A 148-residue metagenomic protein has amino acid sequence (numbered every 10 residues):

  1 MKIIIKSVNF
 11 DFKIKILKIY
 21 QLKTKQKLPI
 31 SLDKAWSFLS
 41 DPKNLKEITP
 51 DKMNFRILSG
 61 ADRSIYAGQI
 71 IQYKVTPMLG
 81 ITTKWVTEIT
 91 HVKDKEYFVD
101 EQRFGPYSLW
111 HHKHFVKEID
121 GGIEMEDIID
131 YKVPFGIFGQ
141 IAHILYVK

Functional and structural regions predicted by a protein language model:
I5, N9-Y66: Hydrophobic ligand-binding cavity/cleft-lining segments
Q21-K23, T82-V86, S108-H112: Short, surface-exposed coil-to-beta transition loops
K23-P29, R56, K74, E88 (+2 more regions): Generic structural detector for well-ordered beta-strands
L28-I30, P77-L79, H91, P106 (+1 more regions): Beta-strand elements of well-folded, non-transmembrane domains
L32, T90-Y97, F115-E124: A short, structured loop/turn motif at beta-sheet edges
R56-F104: Glycine-rich portal/gate segments that line the openings of hydrophobic small-molecule binding cavities
E101-K148: Beta-strand/loop substructures that line and gate deep hydrophobic ligand-binding cavities in soluble
